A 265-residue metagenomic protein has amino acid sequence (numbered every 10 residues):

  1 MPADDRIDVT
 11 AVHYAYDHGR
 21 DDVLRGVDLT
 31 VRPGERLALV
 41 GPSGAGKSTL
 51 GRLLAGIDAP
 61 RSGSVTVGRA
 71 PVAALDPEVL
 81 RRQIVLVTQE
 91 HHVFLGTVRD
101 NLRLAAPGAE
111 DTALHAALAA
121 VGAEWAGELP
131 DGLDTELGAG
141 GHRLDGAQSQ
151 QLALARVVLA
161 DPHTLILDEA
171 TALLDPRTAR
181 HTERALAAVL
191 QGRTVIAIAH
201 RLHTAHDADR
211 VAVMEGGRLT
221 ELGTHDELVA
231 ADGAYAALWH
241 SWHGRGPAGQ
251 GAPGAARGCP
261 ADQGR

Functional and structural regions predicted by a protein language model:
V40-P42: The feature captures the beta-strand-to-loop junction immediately N-terminal to the Walker
A55: Helix-to-loop junction immediately C-terminal to a conserved catalytic motif
G63-A70, L80: Conserved ABC transporter NBD signature motif
S64-T66, R99-G138, R184-A187, G192: ABC ATPase nucleotide-binding domain helical subdomain, centered on the C-loop/LSGGQ "ABC signature"
D131, R184, R201, H206-R265: C-terminal portion of ABC ATPase nucleotide-binding domains
L165-E169: Catalytic Walker B motif of ABC-type/P-loop ATPase nucleotide-binding domains
